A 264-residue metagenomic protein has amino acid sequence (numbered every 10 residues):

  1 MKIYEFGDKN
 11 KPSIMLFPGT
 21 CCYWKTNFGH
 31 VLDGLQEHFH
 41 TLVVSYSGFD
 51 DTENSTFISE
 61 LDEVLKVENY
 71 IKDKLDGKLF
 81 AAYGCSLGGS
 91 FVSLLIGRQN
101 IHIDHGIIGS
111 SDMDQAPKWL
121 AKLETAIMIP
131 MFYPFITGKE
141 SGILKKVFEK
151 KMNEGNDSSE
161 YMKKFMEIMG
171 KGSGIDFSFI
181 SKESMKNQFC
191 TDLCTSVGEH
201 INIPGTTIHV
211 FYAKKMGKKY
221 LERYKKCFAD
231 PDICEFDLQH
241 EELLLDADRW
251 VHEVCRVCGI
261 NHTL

Functional and structural regions predicted by a protein language model:
Y4-E53: Conserved HGGG/HGGXW glycine-rich cap/lid loop of the alpha/beta-hydrolase fold
D33, T207-E241: Conserved loop-alpha-helix segment in the C-terminal half of the alpha/beta-hydrolase fold that carries the catalytic
L42-A81: Active-site loop/oxyanion-hole signature of alpha/beta-hydrolase fold enzymes
A82-G84, G109: Short beta-strand immediately N-terminal to the catalytic nucleophile in serine-hydrolase-like folds
G84-V92: Gly/Ala-rich beta-loop-alpha elbow adjacent to hydrolase catalytic centers
G97, H105-T137: Flexible "cap/lid" loop of the alpha/beta hydrolase fold
F179-R223: Conserved serine/cysteine hydrolase catalytic core
A229-L264: Catalytic active-site module of serine/aspartate enzymes centered on a nucleophile-bearing elbow/loop
